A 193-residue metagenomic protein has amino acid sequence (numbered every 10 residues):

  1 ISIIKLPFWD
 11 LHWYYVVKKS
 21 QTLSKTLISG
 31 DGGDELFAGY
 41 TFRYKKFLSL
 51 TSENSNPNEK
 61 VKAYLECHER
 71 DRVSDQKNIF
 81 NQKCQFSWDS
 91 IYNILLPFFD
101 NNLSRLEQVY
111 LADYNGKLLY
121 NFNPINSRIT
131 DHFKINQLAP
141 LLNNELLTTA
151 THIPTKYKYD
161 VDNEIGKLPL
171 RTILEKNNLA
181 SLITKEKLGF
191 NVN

Functional and structural regions predicted by a protein language model:
I1-L106, N121-N178, V192: ATP-dependent adenylate-handling active sites, centered on carboxylate activation for C-N bond formation
L118: Conserved C-terminal portion of the radical SAM core fold that forms the substrate/S-adenosylmethionine-binding
A180-G189: Conserved S-adenosyl-L-methionine
